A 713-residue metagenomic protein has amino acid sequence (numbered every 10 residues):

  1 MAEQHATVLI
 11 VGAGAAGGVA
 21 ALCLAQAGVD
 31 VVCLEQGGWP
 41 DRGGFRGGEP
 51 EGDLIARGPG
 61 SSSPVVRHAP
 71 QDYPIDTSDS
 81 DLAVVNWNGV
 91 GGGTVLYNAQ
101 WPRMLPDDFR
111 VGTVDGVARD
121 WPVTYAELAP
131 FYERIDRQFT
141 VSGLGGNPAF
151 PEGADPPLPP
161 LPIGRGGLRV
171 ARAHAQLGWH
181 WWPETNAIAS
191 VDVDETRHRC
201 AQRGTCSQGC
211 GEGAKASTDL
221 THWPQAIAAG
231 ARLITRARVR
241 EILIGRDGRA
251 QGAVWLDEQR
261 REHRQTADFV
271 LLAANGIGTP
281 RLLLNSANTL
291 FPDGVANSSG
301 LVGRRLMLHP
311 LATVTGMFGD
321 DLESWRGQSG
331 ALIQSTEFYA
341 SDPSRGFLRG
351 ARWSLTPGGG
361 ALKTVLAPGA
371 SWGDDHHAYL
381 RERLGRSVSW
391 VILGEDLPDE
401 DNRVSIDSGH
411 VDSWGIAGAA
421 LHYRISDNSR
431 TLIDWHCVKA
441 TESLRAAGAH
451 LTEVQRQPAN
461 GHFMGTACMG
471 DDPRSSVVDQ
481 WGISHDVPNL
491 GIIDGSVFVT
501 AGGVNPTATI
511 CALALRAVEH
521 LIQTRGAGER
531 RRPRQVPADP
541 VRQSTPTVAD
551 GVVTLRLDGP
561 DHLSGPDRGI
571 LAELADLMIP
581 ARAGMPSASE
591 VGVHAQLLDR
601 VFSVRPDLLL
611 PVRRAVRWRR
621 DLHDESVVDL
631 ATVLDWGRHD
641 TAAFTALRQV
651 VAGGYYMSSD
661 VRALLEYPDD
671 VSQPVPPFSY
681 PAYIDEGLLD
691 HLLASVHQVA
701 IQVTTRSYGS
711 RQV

Functional and structural regions predicted by a protein language model:
M1-V8, Q26-A27, G52, L515 (+3 more regions): Extreme N-terminal leader/targeting segments of oxidoreductases
T7-C33: N-terminal Rossmann-like FAD-binding beta1-loop-alpha1 element of flavoenzymes
C23-Q26, D30, G37-E49, E212 (+7 more regions): Glycine-rich loop(s) and the adjacent beta-strand/alpha-helix scaffold that form part
V29, Q36-N98, A126, P130-R134 (+2 more regions): N-terminal FAD cofactor-binding segment of flavoenzymes
R57, V65, Y73-T77, Q100 (+1 more regions): Conserved redox-cofactor binding core of oxidoreductases
D72-V85, Y97, W121-Y125, S299-A417 (+5 more regions): FAD cofactor-binding and catalytic pocket of flavoenzymes
P183-I188, D194, H198-C206, G213 (+5 more regions): A glycine-rich dinucleotide-binding beta-alpha-beta segment and adjacent secondary-structure elements that constitute
D550-L557, G569-E573, M585-A588, G592-V713: Mature-region segments of soluble proteins
